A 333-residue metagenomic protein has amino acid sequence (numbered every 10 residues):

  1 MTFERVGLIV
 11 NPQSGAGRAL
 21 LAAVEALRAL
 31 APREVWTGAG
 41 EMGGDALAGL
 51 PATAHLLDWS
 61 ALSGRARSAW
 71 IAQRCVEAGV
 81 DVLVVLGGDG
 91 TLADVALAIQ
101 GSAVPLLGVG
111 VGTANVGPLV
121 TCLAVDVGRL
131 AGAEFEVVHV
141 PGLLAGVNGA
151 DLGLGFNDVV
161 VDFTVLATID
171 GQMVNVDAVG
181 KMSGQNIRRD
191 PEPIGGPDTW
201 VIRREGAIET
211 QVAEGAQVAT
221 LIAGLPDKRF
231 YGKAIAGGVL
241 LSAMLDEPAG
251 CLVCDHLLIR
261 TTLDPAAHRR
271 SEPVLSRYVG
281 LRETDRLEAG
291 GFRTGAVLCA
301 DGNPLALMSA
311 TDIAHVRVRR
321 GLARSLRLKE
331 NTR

Functional and structural regions predicted by a protein language model:
M1-V82, A93, E136: ATP/NTP phosphate-donor binding region
F3-V10, W70, I235-R333: ATP/nucleoside-binding phosphotransfer catalytic cores, i.e., glycine-rich phosphate-binding loops
P12-Q13, G88-G90, G112-A114: Short glycine-rich anion-binding loops that position phosphate/pyrophosphate groups of nucleotides and phosphorylated
I71, V76, G88-V104: Short Gly/Thr/Asp-enriched flexible loops that form oxyanion-binding sites at enzyme active sites
V85-L86, V109: Structural motif
V95-L123: Short, acidic/small-residue loops that bind anionic groups at enzyme active sites
G112-G146, A150, G155: Short, glycine-/small-residue-rich phosphate/pyrophosphate-handling segment
V137-I259: ATP/pyrophosphate-binding catalytic subdomain of soluble kinases
